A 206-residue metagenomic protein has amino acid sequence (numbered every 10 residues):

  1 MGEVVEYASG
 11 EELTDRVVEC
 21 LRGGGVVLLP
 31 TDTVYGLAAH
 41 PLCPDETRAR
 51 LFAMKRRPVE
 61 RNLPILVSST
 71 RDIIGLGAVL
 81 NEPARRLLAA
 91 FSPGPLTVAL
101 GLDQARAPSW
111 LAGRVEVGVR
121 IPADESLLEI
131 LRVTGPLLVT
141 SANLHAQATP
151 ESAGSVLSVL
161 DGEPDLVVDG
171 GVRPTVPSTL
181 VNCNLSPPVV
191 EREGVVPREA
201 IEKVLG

Functional and structural regions predicted by a protein language model:
M1-G206: Active-site-adjacent structural elements in enzyme catalytic cores
